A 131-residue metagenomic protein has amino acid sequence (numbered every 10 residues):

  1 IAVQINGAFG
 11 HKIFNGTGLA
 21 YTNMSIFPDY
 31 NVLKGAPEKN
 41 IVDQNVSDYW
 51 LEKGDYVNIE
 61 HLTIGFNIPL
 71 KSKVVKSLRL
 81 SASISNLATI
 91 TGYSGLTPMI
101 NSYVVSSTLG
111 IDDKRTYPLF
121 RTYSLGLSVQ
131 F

Functional and structural regions predicted by a protein language model:
I1, T63, I68, S128-F131: Surface-exposed extracellular loop regions of Gram-negative outer-membrane beta-barrel proteins
I1, V74-L78, R121-Y123: Outer-envelope beta-barrel architecture signal
I1-N6, T108-G110: Short intrinsically disordered, low-complexity coil segments enriched in acidic
I5-R79, S83-L87, N101: Extracytoplasmic gating/loop element in the C-terminal half of outer-membrane beta-barrel translocons and assembly
V42-V46, T91-F131: C-terminal beta-signal and terminal closure region of outer-membrane beta-barrel proteins
